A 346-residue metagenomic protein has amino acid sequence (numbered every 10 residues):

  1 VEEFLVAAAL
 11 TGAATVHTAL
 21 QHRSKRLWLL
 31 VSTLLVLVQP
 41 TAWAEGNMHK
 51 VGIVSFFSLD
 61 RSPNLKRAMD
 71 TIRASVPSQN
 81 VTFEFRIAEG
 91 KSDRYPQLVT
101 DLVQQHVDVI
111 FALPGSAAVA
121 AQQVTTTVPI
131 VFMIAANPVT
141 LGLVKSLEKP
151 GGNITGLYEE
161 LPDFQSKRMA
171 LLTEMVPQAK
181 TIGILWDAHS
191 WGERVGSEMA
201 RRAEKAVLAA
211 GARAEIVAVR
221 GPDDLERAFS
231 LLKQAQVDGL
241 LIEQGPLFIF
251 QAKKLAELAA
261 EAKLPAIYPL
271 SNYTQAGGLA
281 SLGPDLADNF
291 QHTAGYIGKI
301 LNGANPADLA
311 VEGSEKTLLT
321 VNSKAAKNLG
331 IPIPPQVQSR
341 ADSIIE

Functional and structural regions predicted by a protein language model:
V1-E346: Short hydrophobic alpha-helices and adjacent helix-cap/hinge residues
